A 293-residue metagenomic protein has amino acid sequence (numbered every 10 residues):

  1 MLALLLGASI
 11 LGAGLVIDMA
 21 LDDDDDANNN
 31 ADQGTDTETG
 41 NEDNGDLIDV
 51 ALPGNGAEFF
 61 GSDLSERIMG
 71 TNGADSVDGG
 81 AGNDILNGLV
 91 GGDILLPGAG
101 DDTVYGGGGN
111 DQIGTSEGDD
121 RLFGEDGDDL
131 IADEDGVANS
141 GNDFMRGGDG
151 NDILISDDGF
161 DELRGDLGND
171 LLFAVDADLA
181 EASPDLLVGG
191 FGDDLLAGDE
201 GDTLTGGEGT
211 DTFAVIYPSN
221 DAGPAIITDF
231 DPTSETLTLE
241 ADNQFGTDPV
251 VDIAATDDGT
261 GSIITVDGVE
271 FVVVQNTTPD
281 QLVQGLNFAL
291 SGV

Functional and structural regions predicted by a protein language model:
L2-A3, T205-V293: Acidic glycine/aspartate-rich repeat arrays in secreted/surface proteins
G7-A222, D280-V293: Glycine- and aspartate-rich repeat motifs characteristic of hemolysin/RTX-like Ca2+-binding segments in secreted
